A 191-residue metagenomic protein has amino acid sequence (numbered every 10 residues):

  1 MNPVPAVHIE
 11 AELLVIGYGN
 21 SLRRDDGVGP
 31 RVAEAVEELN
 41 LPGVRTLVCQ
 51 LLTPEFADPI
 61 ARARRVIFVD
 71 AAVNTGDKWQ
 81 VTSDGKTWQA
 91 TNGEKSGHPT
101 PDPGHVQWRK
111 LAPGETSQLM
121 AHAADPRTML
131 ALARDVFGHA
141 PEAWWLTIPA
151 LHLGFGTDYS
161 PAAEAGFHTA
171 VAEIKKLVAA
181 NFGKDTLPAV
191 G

Functional and structural regions predicted by a protein language model:
M1-W79, D84-K86, N92-K95, P99-A140 (+3 more regions): N-terminal catalytic or cofactor-binding beta/alpha core of small enzyme domains
A150-H152: Short, internal active-site loops enriched in acidic
